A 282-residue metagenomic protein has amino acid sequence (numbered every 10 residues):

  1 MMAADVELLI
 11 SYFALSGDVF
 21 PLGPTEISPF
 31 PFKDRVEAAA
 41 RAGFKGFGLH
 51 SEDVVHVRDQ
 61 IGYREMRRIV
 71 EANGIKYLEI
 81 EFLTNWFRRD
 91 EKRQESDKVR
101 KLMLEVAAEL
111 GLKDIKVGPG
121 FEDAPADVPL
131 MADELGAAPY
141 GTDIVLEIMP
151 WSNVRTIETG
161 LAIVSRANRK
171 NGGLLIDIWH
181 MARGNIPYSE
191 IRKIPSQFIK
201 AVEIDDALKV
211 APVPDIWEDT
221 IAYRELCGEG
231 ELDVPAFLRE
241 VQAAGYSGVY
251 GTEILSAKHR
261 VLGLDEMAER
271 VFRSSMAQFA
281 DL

Functional and structural regions predicted by a protein language model:
M1-E109, R169-G173, I199, E269-L282: N-terminal pre-domain/capping segments
D18-V19, R88, F121-D123, R183 (+2 more regions): Flexible glycine/acidic-rich beta-alpha junction loops that bind and position SAM and/or redox cofactors in anaerobic
L22, G46-F47, D133-E231: Acidic/histidine-rich catalytic cores of soluble enzymes
E26-S28, H50-R64, N85-E95, G120-D127 (+4 more regions): Acidic-and-aromatic substrate-binding clefts and catalytic sites of carbohydrate-active enzymes
G48, E79-E81, K116, V145 (+2 more regions): Conserved beta-strand positions in the central sheet of alpha/beta enzyme cores
I75, L112-K113, T142, A244-G248: A short helix->loop->beta-strand "cap" motif at the edges of active sites that frequently abuts
K92-D114, A124-P139: An active-site-proximal structural segment forming one wall of the substrate-binding cleft that immediately precedes
E229-A243: A short, acidic, amphipathic alpha-helical segment used as a generic capping/interface helix at domain edges
